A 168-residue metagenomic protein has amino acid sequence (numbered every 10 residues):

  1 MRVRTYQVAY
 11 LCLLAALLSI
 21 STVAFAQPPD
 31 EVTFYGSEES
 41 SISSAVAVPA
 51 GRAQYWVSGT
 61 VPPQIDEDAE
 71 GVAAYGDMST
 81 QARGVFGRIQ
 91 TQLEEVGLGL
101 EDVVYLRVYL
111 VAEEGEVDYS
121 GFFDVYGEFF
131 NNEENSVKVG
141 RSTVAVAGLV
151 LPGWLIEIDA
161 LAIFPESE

Functional and structural regions predicted by a protein language model:
M1-C12: Bacterial N-terminal signal peptides that target proteins for export
Y10-G87, T91-V104, L110-E168: N-terminal presequence-like segments and the immediate start of the first folded domain
